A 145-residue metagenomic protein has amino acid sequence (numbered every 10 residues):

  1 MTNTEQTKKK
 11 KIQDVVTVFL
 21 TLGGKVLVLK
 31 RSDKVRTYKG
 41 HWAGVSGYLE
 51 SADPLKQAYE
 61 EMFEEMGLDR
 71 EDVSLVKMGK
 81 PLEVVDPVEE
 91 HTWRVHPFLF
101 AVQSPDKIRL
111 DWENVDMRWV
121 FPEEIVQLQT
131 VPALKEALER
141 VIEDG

Functional and structural regions predicted by a protein language model:
T2-L27, E50: Conserved N-terminal beta-strand and adjoining loop/helix that marks the start of the Nudix/MutT-like hydrolase domain
K10, V18-F19, K34, E90 (+2 more regions): Short secondary-structure boundary/capping segments
Q13, T21, K39, G44 (+1 more regions): Short connector loops at helix/strand junctions that flank enzyme active sites, especially segments positioning acidic
G24, K80-K107, R118, V141: Active-site-adjacent beta-strand/loop module that shapes the phosphate/pyrophosphate-binding cleft
K25-E65: Conserved Nudix-box catalytic region and its N-terminal flanking loop in Nudix hydrolases and closely related
D69-K80: A short coil-to-beta-strand element that immediately follows conserved catalytic motifs
P97-A101, I108-R140: NUDIX/MutT-family hydrolases
